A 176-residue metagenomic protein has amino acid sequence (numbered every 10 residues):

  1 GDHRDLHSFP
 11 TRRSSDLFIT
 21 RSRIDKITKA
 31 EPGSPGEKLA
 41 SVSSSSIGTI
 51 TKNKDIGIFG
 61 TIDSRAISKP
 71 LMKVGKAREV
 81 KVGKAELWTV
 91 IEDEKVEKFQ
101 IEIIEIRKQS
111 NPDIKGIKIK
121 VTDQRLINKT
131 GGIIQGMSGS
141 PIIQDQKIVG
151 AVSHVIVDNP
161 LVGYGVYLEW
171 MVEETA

Functional and structural regions predicted by a protein language model:
D2-S14: Short, small-residue-biased leader/transition segments that mark boundaries at the very start of proteins
H3, F18, V162-G165: Low-complexity, intrinsically disordered regions enriched in charged/polar residues
D5-L6, E79, S138: Generic detector of ordered secondary-structure context
R13-K98, I104-Q109, W170-M171, A176: Terminal interaction modules at protein C-ends
D93-A176: C-terminal soluble interaction/assembly domains
